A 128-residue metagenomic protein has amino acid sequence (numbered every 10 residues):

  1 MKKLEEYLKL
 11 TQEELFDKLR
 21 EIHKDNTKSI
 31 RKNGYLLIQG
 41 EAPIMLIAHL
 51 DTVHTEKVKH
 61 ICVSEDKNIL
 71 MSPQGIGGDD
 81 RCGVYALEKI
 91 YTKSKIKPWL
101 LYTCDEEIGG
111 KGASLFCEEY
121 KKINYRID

Functional and structural regions predicted by a protein language model:
M1-I69: Acidic/His- and Gly-rich active-site-bordering loop/insert found across diverse amide/peptide-bond hydrolases
V53, Q74-D128: Acidic/histidine-rich catalytic neighborhood of metal-dependent amide-processing enzymes
